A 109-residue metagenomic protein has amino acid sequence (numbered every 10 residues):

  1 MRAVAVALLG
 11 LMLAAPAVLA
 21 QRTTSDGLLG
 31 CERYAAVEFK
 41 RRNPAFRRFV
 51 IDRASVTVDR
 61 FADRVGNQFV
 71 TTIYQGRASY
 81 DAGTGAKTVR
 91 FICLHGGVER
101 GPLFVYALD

Functional and structural regions predicted by a protein language model:
M1-V4: Positively charged n-region of N-terminal signal peptides that target proteins for export
A14-A17: N-terminal signal peptide c-region/cleavage motif recognized by signal peptidases
L19-D109: Mitochondrial intermembrane space
